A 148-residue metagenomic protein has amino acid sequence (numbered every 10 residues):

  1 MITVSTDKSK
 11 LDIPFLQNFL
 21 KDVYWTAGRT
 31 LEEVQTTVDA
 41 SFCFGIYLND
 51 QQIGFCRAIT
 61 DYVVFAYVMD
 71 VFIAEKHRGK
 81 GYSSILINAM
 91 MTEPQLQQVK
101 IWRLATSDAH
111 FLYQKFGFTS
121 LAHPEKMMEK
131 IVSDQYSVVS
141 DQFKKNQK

Functional and structural regions predicted by a protein language model:
M1-R29, K144-K148: Short amphipathic alpha-helix that is part of the acyltransferase structural core
E32-S41, Y47-N49, G54-F72: A conserved beta-strand-loop-helix scaffold within acyl/acetyltransferase catalytic domains
M69, R78, I101-R103: Acidic/histidine-enriched, beta-strand-rich ligand/metal-binding domains
H77-L86: Conserved acetyl-CoA pyrophosphate-binding loop and the N-cap/start of the following alpha-helix in GNAT-like
I85-K100: Conserved acyl-CoA
Q98-W102, S107-I131: Conserved active-site alpha-helix within GNAT-family acetyltransferase domains
V132-K148: Short, basic, low-complexity termini and linkers enriched in Ser/Thr/Gly/Pro that act as targeting/leader peptides
